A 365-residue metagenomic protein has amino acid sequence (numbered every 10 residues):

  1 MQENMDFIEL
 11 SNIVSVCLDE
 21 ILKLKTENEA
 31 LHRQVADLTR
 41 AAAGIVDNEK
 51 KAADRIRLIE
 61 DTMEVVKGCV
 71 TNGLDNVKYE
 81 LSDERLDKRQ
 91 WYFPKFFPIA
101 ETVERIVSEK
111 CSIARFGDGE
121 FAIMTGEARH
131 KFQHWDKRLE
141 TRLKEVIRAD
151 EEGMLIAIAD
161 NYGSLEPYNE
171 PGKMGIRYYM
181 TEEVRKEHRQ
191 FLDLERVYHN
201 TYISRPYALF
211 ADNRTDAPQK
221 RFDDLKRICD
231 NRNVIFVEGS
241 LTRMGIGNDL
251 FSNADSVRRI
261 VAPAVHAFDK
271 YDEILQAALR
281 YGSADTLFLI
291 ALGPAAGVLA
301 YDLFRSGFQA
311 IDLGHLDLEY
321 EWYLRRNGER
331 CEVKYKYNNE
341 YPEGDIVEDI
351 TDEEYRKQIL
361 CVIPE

Functional and structural regions predicted by a protein language model:
D6, I13, E20-K23, E27-A30 (+5 more regions): Heptad-repeat coiled-coil/leucine-zipper oligomerization helices
E20, A30, R40, D54-F251 (+1 more regions): Electropositive, gly/pro-rich neighborhoods at or near active sites that engage anionic ligands
F97-I99, R138-E145, K270-Y281, A295: A short, acidic, amphipathic alpha-helical segment used as a generic capping/interface helix at domain edges
N233, T286-L287: Structural motif
L241-N248, S252-D285: A mid-sequence, solvent-exposed acidic-amphipathic segment
V298-E365: C-terminal functional extensions of proteins
